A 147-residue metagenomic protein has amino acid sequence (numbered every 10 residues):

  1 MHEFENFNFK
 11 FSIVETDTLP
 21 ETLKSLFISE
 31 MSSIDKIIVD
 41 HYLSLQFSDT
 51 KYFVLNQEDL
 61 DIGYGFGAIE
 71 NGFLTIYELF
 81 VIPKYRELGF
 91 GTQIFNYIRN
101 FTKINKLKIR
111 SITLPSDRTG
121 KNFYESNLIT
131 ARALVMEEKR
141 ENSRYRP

Functional and structural regions predicted by a protein language model:
M1-I37: Short amphipathic alpha-helix that is part of the acyltransferase structural core
M31-Y52, F66: Active-site rim helix/loop that mediates acceptor-substrate recognition in acyltransferases
D49-Y52, N71, I76, A131: Short coil/loop residues immediately preceding or within conserved phosphate-binding loops of NTP-utilizing enzyme
L55-N56: Core beta-strand residues in small-molecule sensory/regulatory alpha/beta domains
L60-A68, T75-F80: Conserved beta-strand in the GNAT
G72-P83, I112, E137: Conserved acetyl-CoA binding element of GNAT-fold acetyltransferases
V81, E87-N100, N122, S126: Conserved acetyl-CoA-binding loop-helix of GNAT-fold acetyltransferases
R110-K121, E125, T130, E137-N142: Conserved beta-strand-loop-alpha-helix junction that forms the acyl-donor binding cleft
